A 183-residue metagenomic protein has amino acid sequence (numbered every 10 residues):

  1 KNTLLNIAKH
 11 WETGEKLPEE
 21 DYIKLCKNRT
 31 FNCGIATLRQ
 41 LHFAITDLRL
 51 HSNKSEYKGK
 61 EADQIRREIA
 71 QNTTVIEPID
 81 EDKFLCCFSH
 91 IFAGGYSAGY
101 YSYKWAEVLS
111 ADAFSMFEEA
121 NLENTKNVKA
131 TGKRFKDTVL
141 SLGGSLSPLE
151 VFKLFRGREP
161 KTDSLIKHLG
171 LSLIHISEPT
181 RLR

Functional and structural regions predicted by a protein language model:
K1-L173: Cation-handling catalytic/transport regions enriched in His/Asp/Glu
I174-T180: Conserved small/polar residues in nucleotide/adenosyl-binding loops
